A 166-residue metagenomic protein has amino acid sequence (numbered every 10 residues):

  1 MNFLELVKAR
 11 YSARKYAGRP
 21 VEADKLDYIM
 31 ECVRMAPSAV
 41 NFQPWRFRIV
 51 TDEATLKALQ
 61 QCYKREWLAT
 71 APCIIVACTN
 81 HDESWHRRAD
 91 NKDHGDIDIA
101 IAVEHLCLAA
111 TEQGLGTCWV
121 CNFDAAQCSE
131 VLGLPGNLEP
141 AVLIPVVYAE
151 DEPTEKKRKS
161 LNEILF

Functional and structural regions predicted by a protein language model:
F3-P20, V142-F166: C-terminal helix-cap and adjacent tail motif
K25, M30-E31, M35-A102: Glycine/small-residue-rich phosphate/adenosyl-binding loop
V33-R34, I75, D90-V131: Small-aliphatic-rich amphipathic alpha-helix that forms the alpha element of a beta-alpha
F42-W45, L115, A141: Short secondary-structure junction motifs
L59-Q60, H86-R88, E130-V131, P153-K157: Short, well-ordered secondary-structure micro-motifs
P72-I74, T117, E139-A141: Structural motif
H81-D82, F123-A126, E150: Acidic, glycine-rich active-site loops and adjacent beta-strand->loop/helix elements that engage anionic groups
Q127-A141: Short, electropositive alpha-helical surface patch
